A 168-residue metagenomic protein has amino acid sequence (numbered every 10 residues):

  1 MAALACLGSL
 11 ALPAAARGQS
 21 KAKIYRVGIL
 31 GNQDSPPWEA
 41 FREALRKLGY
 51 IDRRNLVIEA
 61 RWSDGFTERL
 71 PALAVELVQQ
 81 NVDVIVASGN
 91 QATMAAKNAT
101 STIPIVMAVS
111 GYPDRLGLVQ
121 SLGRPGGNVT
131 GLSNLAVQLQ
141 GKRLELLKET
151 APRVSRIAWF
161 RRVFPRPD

Functional and structural regions predicted by a protein language model:
M1-D168: Short hydrophobic alpha-helices and adjacent helix-cap/hinge residues
